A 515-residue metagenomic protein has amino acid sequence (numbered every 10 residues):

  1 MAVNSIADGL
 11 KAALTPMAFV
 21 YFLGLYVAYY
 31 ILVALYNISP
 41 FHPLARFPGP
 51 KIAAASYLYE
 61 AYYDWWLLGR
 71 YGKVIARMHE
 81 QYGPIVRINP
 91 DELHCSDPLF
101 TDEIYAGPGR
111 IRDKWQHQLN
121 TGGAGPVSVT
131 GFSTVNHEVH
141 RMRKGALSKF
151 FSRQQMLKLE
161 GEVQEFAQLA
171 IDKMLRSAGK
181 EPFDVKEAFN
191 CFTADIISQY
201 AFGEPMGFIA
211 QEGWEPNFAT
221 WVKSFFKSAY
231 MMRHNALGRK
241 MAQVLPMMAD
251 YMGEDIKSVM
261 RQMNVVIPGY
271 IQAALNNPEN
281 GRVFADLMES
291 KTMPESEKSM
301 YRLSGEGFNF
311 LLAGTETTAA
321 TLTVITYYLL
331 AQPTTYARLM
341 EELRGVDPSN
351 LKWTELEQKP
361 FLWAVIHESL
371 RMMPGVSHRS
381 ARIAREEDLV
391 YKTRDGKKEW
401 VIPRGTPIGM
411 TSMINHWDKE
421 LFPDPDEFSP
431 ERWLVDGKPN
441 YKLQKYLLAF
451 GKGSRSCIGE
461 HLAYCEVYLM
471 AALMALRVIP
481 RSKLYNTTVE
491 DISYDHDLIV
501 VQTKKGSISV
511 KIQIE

Functional and structural regions predicted by a protein language model:
M1-A13, L498-E515: C-terminal helix/juxtamembrane-tail motif
A2-M142, G161-K173, F192, Y251-E254 (+6 more regions): N-terminal membrane-proximal hinge/A-helix region immediately C-terminal to the signal-anchor transmembrane segment
L44-P48, D64-L68, M156, W353-P360 (+1 more regions): Conserved, non-catalytic sequence blocks in retroelement Pol enzymes and Pol-derived host proteins
P50, P98, E316-M340: Classical protein tyrosine phosphatase
I52, E160, Q164, P216-S224 (+6 more regions): Cytochrome P450 I-helix active-site segment
R112-G125, K158-L322, R338: Cytochrome P450 heme-thiolate monooxygenase catalytic core
D172, P333-Y336, E341, L443 (+1 more regions): Cytochrome P450 heme-binding "Cys pocket" and the immediately downstream C-terminal segment
M410-K438: Conserved cytochrome P450 K-helix/beta-meander segment immediately N-terminal to the heme-binding cysteine loop
